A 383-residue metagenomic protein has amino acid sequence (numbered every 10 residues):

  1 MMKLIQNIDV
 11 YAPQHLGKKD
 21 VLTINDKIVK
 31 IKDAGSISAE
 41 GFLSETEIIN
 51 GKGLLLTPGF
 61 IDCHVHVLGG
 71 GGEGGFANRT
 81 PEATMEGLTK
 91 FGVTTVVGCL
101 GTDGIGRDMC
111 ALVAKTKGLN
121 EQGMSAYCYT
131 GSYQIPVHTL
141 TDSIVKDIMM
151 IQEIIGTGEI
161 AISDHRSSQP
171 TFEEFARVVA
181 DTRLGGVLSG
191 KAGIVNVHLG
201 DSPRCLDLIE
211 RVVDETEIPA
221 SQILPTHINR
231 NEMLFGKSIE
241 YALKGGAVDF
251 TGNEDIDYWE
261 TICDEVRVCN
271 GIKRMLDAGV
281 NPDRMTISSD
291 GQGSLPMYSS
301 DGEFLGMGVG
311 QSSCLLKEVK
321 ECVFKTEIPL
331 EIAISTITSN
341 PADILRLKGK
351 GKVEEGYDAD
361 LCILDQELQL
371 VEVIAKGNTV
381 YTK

Functional and structural regions predicted by a protein language model:
M2, V10-T57: Histidine-rich, glycine-flanked metal-binding segment
I8, V21, D26, G53 (+11 more regions): Divalent metal-coordination and catalytic microenvironments
I8-V10, K19, I28, V353-K383: C-terminal cap of metal-dependent C-N hydrolases
T46, G51-A114: Metal-associated gating/positioning segment near the N- to mid-region
G71, G75-N78, E82-G98, D147-S168 (+5 more regions): Active-site gating loops and adjacent loop-to-helix segments of metal-dependent hydrolytic enzymes
A83-P136, Q152-H165, V187-S202, S221-T226: Divalent metal-dependent hydrolysis catalytic cores, especially in the metallo-beta-lactamase
D181-P296, F304-L305: Active-site core of metal-dependent hydrolases
D277-Y357, L361-L364: His/Asp/Glu-enriched, well-ordered alpha-helical/loop segment that forms or immediately abuts the divalent-metal
